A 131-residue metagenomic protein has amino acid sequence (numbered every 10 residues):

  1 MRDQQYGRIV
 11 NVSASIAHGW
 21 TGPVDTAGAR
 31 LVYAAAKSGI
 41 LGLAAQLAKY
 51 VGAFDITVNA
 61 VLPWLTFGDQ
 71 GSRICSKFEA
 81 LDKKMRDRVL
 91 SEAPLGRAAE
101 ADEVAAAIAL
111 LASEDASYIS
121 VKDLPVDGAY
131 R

Functional and structural regions predicted by a protein language model:
D3, R8-G39, A44-A53, L65: Catalytic loop of short-chain dehydrogenase/reductase
R8, T57-N59, S117: Structural signature of beta-strand start/N-cap positions in the alpha/beta core of ABC transporter nucleotide-binding
S15-A17, T66-G71, A129-R131: Conserved sequence/active-site signature of Rossmann-fold short-chain dehydrogenase/reductase
P23-T26, A53, L65-E92, E103: A glycine/serine/threonine-rich, flexible loop-to-helix segment that serves as the NAD(P) cofactor-binding "lid"
G52, T57, I119-V121: Short, small/polar-rich loop/turn modules that mediate ligand/substrate recognition or access, typified
T57-F67, A112, P125-D127: Conserved SDR Rossmann-fold cofactor-binding beta-strand/turn motif
R97-V126, R131: C-terminal substrate-recognition "lid" of short-chain dehydrogenase/reductases
